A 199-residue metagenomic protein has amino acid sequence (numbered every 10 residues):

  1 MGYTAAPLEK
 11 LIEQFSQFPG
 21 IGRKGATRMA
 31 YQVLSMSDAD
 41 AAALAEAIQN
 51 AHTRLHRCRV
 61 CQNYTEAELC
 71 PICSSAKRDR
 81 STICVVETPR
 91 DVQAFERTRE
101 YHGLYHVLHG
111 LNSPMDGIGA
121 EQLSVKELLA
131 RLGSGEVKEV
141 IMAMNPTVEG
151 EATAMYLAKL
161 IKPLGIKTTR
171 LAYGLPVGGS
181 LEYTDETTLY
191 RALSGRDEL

Functional and structural regions predicted by a protein language model:
G2-E9, Q17, A30-V92: Cys/His-rich Zn2+-binding cysteine-cluster or related metal-binding knuckle/ribbon modules and their
Y3, M36, D40, D116-A120 (+2 more regions): Catalytic cores of large soluble enzymes that bind and process phosphate-bearing ligands
E9-S16, T27, V33-M36, N63-Y64 (+3 more regions): S-adenosyl-L-methionine-dependent methyltransferase catalytic core, i.e., the SAM/SAH-binding region
A26, S75-M144: Extended interfacial segments that mediate partner engagement and assembly in macromolecular machines
R28-M29, E68, R90, E96 (+6 more regions): Residue-level signal for pocket-adjacent positions within structured domains
C70, F95, A152-A154: Short glycine-/acidic-enriched loop or helix-start segments at secondary-structure transitions that form or flank
H102, L129-L199: Long C-terminal interaction/binding lobes of large macromolecular proteins
